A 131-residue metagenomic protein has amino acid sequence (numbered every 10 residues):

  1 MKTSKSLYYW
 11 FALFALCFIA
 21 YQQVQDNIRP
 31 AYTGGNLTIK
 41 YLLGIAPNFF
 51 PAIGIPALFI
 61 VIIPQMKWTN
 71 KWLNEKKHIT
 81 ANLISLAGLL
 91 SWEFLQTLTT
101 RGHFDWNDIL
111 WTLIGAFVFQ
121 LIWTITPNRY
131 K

Functional and structural regions predicted by a protein language model:
M1-K131: Bulky hydrophobic segments
